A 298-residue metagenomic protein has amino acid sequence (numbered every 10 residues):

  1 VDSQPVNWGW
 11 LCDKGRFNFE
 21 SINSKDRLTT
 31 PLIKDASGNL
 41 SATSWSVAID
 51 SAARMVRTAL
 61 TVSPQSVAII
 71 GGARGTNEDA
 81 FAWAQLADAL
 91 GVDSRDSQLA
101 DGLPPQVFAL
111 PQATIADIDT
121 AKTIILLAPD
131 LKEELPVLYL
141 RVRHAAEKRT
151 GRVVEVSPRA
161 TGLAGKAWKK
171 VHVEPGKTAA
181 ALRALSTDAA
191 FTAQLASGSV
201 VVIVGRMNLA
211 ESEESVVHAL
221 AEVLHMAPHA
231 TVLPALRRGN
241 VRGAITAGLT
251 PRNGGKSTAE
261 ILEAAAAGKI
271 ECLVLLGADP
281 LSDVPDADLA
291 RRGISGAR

Functional and structural regions predicted by a protein language model:
V1-R298: Catalytic alpha/large subunits of respiratory electron-transfer oxidoreductases, centered on bis-MGD molybdoenzymes
